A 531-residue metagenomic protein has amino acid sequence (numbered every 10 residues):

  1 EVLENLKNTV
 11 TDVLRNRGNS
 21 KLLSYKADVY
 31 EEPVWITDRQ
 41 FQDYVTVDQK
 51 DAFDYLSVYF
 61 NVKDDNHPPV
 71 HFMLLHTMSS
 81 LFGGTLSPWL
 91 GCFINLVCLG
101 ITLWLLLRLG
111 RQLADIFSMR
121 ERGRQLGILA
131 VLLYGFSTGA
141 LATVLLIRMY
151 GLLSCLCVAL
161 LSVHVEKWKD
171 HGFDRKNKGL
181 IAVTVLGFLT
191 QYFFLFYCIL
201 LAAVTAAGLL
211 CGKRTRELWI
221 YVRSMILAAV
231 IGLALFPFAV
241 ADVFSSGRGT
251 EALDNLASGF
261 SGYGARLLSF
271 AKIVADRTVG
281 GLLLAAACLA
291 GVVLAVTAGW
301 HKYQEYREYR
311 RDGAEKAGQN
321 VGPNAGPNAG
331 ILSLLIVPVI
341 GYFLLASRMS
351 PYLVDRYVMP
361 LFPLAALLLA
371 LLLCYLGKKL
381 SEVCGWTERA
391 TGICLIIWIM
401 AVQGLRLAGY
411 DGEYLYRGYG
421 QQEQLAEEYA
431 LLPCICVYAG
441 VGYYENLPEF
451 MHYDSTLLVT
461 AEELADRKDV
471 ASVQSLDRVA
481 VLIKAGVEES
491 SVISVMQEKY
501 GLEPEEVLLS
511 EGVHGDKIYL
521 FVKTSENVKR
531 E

Functional and structural regions predicted by a protein language model:
V2-H67, S79-G84: Interfacial juxtamembrane loops and adjacent helix segments that form the catalytic/substrate-binding surfaces
T77, L105, F136, G151-D170 (+2 more regions): Specific aromatic-rich, kink-prone transmembrane helix
L90-S118, A159: Transmembrane-helix motifs of polytopic, lipid-linked glycan transferases
L106-F136: Transmembrane-helix signature of polytopic, membrane-embedded enzymes that assemble or transfer cell-envelope glycans
G151-L153, A285, G330-P338, S347-S381: Hydrophobic/aromatic-rich transmembrane helices and adjacent perimembrane loops
L161-G179, T184, F196-V230: Perimembrane helix-loop-helix junctions
A182, R307, A314-K316, G322-P323 (+1 more regions): Signature aromatic-anchored transmembrane alpha helix within multi-pass, membrane-resident enzymes that catalyze glycan
W398-E462: Membrane-embedded, lumen/periplasm-facing catalytic core of multi-pass transferases that use lipid-linked donors
